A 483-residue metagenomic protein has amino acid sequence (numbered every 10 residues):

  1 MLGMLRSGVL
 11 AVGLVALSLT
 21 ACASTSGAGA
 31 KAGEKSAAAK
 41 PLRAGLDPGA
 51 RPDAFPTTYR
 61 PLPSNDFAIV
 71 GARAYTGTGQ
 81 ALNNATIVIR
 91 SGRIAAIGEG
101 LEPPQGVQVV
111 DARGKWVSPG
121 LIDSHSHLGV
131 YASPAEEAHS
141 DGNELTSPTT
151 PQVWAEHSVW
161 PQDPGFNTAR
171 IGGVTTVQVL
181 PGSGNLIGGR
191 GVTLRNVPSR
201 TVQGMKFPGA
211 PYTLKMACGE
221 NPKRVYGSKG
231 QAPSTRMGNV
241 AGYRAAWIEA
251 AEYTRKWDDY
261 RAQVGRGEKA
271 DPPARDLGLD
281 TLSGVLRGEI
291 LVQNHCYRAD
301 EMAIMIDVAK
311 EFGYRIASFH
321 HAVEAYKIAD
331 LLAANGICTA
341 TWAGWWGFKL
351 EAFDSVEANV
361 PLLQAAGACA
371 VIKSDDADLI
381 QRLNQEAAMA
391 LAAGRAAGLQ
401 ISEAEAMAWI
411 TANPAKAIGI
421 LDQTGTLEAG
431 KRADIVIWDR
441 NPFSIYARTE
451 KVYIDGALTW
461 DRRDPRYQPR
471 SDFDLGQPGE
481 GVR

Functional and structural regions predicted by a protein language model:
M1-V12: Bacterial N-terminal signal peptides that target proteins for export
L19-A21: C-terminal motif of bacterial Sec signal peptides marking the signal peptidase cleavage site
A23-A37: Bacterial Sec signal peptide processing site at the extreme N-terminus
R51-P52, Y59-P61, N65, A74 (+2 more regions): Histidine-rich, glycine-flanked metal-binding segment
T57-T58, P63, S133-P134, S140-T146 (+4 more regions): His/Asp/Glu-enriched, well-ordered alpha-helical/loop segment that forms or immediately abuts the divalent-metal
A72, K416, E428-D472: C-terminal cap of metal-dependent C-N hydrolases
A112-P181: Metal-associated gating/positioning segment near the N- to mid-region
G165, R170-S318, R448, I454: Polyanionic/metal-chelating signatures
